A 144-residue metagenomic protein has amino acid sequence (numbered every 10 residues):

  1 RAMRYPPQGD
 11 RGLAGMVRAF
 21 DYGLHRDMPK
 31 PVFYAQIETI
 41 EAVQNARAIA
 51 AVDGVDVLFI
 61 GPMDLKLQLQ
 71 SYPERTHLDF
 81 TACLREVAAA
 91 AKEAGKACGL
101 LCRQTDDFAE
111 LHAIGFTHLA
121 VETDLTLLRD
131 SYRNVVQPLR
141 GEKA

Functional and structural regions predicted by a protein language model:
R1-A144: Expand to "…catalyze enediolate/carbanion chemistry for C-C bond making/breaking, isomerization, decarboxylation
